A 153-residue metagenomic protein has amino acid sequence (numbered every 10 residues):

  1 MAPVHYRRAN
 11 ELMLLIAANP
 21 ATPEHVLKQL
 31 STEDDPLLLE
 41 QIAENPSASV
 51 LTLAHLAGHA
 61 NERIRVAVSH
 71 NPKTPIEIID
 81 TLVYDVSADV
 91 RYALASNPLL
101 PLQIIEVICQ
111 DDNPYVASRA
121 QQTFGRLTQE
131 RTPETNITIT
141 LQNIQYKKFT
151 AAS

Functional and structural regions predicted by a protein language model:
M1-S153: Alpha-helical scaffold segments
